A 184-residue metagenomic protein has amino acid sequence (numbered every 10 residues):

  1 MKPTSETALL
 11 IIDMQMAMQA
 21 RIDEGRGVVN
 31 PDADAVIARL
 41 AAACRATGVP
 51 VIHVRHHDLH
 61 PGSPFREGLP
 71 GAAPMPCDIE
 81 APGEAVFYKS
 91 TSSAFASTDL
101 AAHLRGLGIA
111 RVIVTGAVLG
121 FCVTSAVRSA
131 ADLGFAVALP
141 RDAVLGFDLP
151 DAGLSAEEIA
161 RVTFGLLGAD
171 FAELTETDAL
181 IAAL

Functional and structural regions predicted by a protein language model:
M1-A8, A35-A42, T47, L59 (+1 more regions): Active-site-adjacent betaalpha module
L9-Q15: N-terminal nucleotide-binding beta1-loop-alpha1 segment
Q19-P31, A152: Acidic/histidine-rich helix-loop elements that form or flank divalent-metal/phosphate-binding sites at the catalytic
I52-H53, V86: Structural recognition of the beta-strand scaffold that forms the well-ordered cores of secreted hydrolase catalytic
H53-L59: Conserved non-catalytic scaffold segment of RNase H-like nuclease domains
